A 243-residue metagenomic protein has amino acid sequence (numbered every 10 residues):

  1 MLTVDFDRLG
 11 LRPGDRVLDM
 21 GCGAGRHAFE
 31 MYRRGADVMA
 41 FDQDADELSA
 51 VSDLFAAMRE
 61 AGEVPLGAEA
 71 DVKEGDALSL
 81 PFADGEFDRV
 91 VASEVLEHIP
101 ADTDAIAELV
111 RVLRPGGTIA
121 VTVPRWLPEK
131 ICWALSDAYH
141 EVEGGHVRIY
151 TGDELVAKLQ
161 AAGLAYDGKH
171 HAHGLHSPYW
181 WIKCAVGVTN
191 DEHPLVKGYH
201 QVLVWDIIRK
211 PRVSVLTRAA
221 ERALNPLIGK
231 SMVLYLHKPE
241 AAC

Functional and structural regions predicted by a protein language model:
M1-A83, R89-S93, T103-I106, K197-P211 (+3 more regions): Conserved N-terminal segment of class I S-adenosyl-L-methionine
V38, I119-A120: A short hydrophobic/small-residue beta-strand
S93-L96, T122: Residues lining the SAM
T103-T118: A short glycine-rich, Lys/Arg-flanked "PGG" loop and its adjoining helix->strand segment in the class I
T122-P124, A172: Alpha/beta-hydrolase-fold catalytic nucleophile elbow
P124-R148, V156-K158: Short, glycine-/aromatic-enriched active-site segment of Class I SAM-dependent methyltransferases
D153-H170, K238: A SAM-dependent methyltransferase catalytic signature shared across enzymes that methylate proteins
G168-W205, G229-S231: Conserved catalytic loop of SAM-dependent methyltransferase domains
